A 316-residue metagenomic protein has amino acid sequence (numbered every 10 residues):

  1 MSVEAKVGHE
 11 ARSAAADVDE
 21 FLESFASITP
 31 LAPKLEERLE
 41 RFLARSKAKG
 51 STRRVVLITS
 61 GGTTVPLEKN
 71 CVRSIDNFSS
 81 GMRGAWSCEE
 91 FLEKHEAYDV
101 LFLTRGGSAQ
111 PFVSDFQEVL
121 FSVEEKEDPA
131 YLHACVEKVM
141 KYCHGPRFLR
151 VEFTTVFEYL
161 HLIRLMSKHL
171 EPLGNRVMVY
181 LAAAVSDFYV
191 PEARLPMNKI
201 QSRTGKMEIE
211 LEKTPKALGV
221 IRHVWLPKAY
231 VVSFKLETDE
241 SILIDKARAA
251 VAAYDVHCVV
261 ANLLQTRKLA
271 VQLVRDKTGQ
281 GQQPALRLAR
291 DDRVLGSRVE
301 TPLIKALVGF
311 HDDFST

Functional and structural regions predicted by a protein language model:
S2-T316: A cross-family phosphate/adenosyl-ligand binding-site feature
